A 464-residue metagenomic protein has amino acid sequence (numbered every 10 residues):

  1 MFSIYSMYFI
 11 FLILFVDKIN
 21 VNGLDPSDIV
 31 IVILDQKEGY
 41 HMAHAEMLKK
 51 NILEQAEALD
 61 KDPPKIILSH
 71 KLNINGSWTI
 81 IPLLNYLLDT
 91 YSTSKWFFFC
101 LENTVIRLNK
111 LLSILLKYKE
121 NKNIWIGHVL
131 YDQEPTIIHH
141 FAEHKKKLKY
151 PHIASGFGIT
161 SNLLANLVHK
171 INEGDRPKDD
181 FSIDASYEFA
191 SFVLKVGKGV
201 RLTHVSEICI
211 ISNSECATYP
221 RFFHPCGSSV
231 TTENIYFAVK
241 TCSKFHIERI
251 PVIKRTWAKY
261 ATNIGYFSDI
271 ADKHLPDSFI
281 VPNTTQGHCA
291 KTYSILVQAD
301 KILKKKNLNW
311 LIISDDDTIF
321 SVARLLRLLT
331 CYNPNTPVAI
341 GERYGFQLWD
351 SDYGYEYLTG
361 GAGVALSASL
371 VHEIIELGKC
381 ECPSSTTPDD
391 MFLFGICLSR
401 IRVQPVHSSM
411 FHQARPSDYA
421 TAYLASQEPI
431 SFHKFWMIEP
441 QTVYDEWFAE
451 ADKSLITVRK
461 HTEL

Functional and structural regions predicted by a protein language model:
F2-L464: Secretory-pathway lumenal glyco-enzymes, predominantly type II signal-anchor Golgi glycosyltransferases
